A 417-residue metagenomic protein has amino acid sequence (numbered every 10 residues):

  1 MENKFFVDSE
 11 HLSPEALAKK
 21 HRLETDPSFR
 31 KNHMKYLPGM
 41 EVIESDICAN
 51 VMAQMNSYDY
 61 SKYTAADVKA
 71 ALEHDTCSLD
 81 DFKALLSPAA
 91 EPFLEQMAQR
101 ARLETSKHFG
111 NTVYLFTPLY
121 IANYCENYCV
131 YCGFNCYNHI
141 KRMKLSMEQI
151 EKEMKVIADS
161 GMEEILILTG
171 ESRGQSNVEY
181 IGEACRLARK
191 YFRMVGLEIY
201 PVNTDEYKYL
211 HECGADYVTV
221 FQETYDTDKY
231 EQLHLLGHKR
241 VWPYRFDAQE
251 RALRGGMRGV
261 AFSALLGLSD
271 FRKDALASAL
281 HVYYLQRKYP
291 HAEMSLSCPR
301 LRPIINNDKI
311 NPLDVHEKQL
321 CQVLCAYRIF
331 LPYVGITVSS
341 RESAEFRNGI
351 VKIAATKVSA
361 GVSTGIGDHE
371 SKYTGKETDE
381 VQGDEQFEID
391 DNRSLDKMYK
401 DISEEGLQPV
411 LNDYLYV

Functional and structural regions predicted by a protein language model:
M1-A90, R287-V417: Auxiliary Fe-S-binding modules of radical SAM enzymes
A101, C129, I167, V220 (+4 more regions): Conserved, mostly hydrophobic/aromatic
L103, F109-Q149: Canonical Radical SAM [4Fe-4S] cluster-binding loop centered on the CxxxCxxC motif and its immediate flanking residues
T117, M154, I181-C185, Y207 (+4 more regions): Generic structural signal for well-ordered alpha-helices, preferentially at hydrophobic/aromatic core positions
A122-N123, E171-S176, G267-F271, I305 (+1 more regions): Short, small-residue-enriched loops and turns at beta-alpha junctions that line or gate enzyme active sites
C136-E151, I157-L253, R258-F262, L268 (+1 more regions): Core AdoMet radical
L145, S176, Y180, L236-Y244 (+4 more regions): Alpha-helix N-cap and loop-to-helix initiation/capping positions
T204-E212, S269-Y283, S343-I353: Catalytic cores of alpha/beta
